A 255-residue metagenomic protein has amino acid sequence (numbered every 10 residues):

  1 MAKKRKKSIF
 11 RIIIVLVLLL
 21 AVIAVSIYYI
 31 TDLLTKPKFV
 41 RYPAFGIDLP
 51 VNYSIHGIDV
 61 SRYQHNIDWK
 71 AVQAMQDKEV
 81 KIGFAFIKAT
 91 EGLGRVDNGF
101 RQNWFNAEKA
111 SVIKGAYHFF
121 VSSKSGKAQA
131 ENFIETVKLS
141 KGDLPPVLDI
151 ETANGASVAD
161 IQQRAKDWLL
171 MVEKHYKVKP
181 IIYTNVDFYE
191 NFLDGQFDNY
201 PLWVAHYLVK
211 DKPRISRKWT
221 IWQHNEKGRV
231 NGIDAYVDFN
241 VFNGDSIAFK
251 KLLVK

Functional and structural regions predicted by a protein language model:
A2-V25: N-terminal Sec-pathway targeting helices
V22-V40: Membrane-interface motif at the C-terminal end of an N-terminal transmembrane signal
K36-K38, Y42-F45, P50-D68, D77 (+3 more regions): Substrate-binding cleft of extracellular glycoside hydrolase catalytic domains
A44-Q64, F197-K255: Functionally critical loop-and-helix segments that line ligand-binding/catalytic clefts of soluble enzyme domains
N66-W69, Y189-N191: Short, well-ordered alpha-helical microsegments
G94, S123, Y189, D211 (+1 more regions): Flexible, glycine-rich phosphate/dinucleotide-binding loops and adjacent beta-alpha linkers at cofactor/substrate
P145-I215: Catalytic domains of cell-wall/extracellular-matrix polysaccharide-remodeling enzymes, centered on de-N-acetylation
